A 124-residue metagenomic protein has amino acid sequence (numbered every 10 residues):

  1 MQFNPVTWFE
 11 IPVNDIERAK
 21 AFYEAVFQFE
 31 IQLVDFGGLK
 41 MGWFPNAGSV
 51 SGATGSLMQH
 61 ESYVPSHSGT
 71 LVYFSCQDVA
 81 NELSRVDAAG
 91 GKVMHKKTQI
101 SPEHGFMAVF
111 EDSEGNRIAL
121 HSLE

Functional and structural regions predicted by a protein language model:
M1-F3, Y63-S66: Short, flexible turn/loop "capping" segments at secondary-structure junctions
M1-T7, I11, Q32-D35, L83-S84 (+1 more regions): Vicinal oxygen chelate
F3, E10-G52, S101-H104: Core segments of cupin and vicinal oxygen chelate
V6, G52-G55, G69-L71, G105: Structural motif
S49-G55, N116-I118: Short, charged/polar, Gly/Pro-enriched secondary-structure boundary elements
L57-H60, L123: Acetyl-CoA-dependent GNAT
P65-A89: Mid-chain, well-packed structural core segment of small domains
